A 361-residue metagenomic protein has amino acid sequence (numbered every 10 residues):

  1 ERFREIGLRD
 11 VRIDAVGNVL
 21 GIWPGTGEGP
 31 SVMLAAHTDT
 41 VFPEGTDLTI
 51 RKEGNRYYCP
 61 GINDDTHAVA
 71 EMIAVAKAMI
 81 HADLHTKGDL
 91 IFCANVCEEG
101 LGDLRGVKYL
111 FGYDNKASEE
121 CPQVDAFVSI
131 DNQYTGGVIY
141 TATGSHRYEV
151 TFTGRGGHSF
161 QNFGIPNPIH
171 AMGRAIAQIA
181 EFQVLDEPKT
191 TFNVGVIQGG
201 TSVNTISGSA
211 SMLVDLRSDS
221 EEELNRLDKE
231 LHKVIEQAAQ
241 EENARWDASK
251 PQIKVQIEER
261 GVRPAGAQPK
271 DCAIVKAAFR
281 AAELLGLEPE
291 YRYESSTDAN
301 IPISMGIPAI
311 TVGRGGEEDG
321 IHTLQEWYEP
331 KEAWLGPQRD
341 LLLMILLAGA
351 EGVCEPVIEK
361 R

Functional and structural regions predicted by a protein language model:
E1-P60: Acidic/His- and Gly-rich active-site-bordering loop/insert found across diverse amide/peptide-bond hydrolases
P24, D131, T151-R155, R217-D219: Solvent-exposed residues in well-ordered beta-strands and their adjoining turns, especially edge/terminal strands
G29, Q123, T143-R147, S207-S209: Short, solvent-exposed loop/turn segments at the edges of secondary structure
L34, K52-D103, Y148-F152, Q161-Q183 (+3 more regions): Alpha-helical metal-binding/catalytic segments enriched in His/Glu/Asp
D39-K52, Y140-T151, R280, I310 (+1 more regions): Acidic-glycine-rich active-site phosphate/pyrophosphate-binding loop
R56, G61, D65-T143, L185 (+2 more regions): Acidic/histidine-rich catalytic neighborhood of metal-dependent amide-processing enzymes
Q133-T135, P168-R361: Metal-dependent amide/peptide-bond hydrolase catalytic core, centered on the "pita-bread" metallohydrolase fold
